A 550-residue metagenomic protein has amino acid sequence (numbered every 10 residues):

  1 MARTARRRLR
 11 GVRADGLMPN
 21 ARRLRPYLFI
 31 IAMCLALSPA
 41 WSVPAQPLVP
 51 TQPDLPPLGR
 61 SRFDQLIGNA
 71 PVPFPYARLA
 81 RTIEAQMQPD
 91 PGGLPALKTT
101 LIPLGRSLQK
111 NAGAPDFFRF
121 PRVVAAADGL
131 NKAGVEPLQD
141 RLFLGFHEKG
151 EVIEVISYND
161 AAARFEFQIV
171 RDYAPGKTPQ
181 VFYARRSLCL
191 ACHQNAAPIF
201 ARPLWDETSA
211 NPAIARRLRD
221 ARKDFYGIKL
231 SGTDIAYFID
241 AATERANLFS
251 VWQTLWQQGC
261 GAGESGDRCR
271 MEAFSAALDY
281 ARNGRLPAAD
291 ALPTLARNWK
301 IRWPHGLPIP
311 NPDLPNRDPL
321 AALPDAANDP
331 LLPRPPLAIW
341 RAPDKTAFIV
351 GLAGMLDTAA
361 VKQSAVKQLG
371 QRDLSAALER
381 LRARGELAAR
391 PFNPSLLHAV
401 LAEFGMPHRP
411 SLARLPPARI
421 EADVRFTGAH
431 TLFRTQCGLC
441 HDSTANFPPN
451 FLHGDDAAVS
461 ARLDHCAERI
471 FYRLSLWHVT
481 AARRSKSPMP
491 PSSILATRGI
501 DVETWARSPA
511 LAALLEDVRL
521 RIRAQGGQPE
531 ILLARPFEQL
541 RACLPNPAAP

Functional and structural regions predicted by a protein language model:
L9-V12, N20-F29: Bacterial N-terminal signal peptides that target proteins for export
Y27-P39: Bacterial N-terminal signal peptides
A40-Q46: Signal peptide processing junction and immediate N-terminal pro/mature segment of secreted/exported proteins
Q46-P89, T99-G105, L230, D234-P550: Aromatic- and Gly/Pro-enriched helix-to-coil junctions and flexible linker segments
P91-R119, N131-V135: N-terminal accessory alpha/beta regions
F118-R219: Acidic/His-rich structured neighborhood in mature extracellular/periplasmic domains
L188-Q258: Mixed-charge (acidic/basic) macromolecular-recognition segments
